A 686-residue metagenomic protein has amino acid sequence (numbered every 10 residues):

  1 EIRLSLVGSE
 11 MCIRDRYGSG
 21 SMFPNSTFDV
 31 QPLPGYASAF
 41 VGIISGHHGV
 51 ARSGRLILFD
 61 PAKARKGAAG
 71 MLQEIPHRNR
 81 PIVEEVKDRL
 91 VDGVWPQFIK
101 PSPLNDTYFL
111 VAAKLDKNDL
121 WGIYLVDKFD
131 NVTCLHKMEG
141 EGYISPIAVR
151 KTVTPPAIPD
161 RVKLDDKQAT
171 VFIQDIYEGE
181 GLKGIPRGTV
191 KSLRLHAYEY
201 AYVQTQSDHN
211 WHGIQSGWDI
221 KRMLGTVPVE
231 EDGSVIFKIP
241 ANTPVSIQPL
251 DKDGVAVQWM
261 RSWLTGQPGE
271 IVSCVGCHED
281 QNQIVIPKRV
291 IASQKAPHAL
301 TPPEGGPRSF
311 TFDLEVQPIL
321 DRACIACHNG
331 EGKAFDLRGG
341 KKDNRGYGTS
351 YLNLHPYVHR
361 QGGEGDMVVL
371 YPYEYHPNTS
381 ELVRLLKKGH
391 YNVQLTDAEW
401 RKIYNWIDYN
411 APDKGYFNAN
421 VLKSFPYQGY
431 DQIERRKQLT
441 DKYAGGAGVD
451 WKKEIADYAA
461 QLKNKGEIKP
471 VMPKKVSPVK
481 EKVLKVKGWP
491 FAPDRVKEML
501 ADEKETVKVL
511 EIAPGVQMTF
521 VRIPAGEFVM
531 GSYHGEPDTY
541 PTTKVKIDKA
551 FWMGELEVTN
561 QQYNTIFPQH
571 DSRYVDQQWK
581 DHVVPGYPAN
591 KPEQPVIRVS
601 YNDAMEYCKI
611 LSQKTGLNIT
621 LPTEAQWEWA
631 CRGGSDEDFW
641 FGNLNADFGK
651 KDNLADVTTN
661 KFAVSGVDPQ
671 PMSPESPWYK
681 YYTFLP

Functional and structural regions predicted by a protein language model:
I2-I13: Short, small-residue-biased leader/transition segments that mark boundaries at the very start of proteins
R14-S21, G67-V91, E141-V149: Surface-exposed loop and turn segments in beta-propeller and other repeat-based domains that flank or scaffold
S26, R52, Q97, D119 (+2 more regions): Beta-rich catalytic cores
D29-Y36, G93-W95, K100-L104, A148-L164: Structural signature of eukaryotic scaffold interfaces centered on beta-propeller domains
A39-I43, F109-A112: Residue position within the beta-strands of beta-propeller blades
G49-L58, N118-Y124: Structural motif
A148-T152, V162, I185-V190, E199 (+5 more regions): Aromatic- and Gly/Pro-enriched helix-to-coil junctions and flexible linker segments
A411, L484, E527-P537, V545-W678: Active-site microenvironments of metalloenzymes and redox enzymes
